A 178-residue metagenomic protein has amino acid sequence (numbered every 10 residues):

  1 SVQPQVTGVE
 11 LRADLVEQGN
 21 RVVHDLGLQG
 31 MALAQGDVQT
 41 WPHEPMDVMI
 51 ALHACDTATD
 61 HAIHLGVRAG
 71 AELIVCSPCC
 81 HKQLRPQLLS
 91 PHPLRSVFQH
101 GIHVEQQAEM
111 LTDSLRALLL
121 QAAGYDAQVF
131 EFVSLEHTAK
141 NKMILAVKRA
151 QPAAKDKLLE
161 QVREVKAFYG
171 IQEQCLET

Functional and structural regions predicted by a protein language model:
S1: Conserved SAM-binding loop of SAM-dependent methyltransferases across substrates and taxa, primarily the Class I
Q5-E10: Conserved SAM-binding motif I beta-strand of class I
L11-T178: Class I S-adenosyl-L-methionine
